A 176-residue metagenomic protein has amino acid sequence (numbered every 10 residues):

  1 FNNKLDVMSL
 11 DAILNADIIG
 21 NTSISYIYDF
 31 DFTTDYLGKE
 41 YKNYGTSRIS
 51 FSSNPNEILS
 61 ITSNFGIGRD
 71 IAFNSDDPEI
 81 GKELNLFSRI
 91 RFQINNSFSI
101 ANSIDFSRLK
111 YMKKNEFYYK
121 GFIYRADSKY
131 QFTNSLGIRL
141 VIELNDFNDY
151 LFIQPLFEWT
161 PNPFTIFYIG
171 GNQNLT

Functional and structural regions predicted by a protein language model:
F1-T176: Exposed, low-structure sequence patches enriched in small/polar residues
